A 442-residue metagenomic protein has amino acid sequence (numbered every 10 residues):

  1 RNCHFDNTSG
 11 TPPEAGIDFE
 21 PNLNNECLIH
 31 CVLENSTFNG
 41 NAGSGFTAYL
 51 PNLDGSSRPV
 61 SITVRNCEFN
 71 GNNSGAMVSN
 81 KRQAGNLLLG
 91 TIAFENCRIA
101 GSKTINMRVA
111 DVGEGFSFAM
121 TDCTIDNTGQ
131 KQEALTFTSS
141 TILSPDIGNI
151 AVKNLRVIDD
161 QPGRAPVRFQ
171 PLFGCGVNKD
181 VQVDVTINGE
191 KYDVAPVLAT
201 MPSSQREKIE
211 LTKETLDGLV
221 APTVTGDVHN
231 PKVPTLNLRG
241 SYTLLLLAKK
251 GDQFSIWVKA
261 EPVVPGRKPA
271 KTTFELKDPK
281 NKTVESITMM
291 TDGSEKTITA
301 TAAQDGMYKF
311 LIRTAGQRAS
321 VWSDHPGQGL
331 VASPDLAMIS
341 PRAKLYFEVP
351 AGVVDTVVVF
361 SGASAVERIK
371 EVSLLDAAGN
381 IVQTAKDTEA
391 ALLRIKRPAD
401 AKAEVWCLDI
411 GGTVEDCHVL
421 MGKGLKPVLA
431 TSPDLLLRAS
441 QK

Functional and structural regions predicted by a protein language model:
R1-S9, L28-A42, R58-N73, L89-K103 (+3 more regions): Right-handed parallel beta-helix
N7-L28, G40-P59, G71-N86, G101-V112 (+2 more regions): Extracellular beta-strand/beta-solenoid scaffold signature
E14-G16, L28, P59, L89 (+3 more regions): Transmembrane beta-barrel architecture of outer membranes
P21, L50, D111, S139 (+5 more regions): Non-catalytic surface loops within mature trypsin-like serine protease
F38, G55-S57, N86, E114 (+10 more regions): Intrinsic-disorder/low-complexity loop/linker signature
A76, E133, G148-R156, V181-D184 (+3 more regions): Hydrophobic beta-strand segments of well-ordered beta-sheets in folded domains
V152-A165, F173-I209: Extracellular/surface-exposed low-complexity segments
P171, P196-K442: Acidic, Ser/Thr/Pro
